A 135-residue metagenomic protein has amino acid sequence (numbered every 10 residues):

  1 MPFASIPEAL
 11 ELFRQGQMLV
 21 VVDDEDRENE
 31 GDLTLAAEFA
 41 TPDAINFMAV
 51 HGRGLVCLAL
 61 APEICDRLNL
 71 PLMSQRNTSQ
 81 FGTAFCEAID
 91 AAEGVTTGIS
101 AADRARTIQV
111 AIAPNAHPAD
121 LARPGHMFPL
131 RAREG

Functional and structural regions predicted by a protein language model:
M1-G135: Catalytic domains of riboflavin
